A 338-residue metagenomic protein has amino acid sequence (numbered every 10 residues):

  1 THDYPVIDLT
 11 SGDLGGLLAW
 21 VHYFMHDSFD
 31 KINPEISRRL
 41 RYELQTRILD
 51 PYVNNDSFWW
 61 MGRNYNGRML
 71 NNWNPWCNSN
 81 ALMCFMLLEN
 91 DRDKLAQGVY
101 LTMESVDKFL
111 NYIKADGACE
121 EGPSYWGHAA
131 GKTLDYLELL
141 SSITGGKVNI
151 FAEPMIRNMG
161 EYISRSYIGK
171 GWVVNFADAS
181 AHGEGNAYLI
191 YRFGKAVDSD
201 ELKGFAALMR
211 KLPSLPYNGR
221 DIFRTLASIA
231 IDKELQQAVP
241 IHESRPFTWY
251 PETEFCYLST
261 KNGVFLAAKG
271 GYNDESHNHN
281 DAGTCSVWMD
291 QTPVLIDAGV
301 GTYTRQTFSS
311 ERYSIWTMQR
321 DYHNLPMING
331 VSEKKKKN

Functional and structural regions predicted by a protein language model:
H2-G122, K233-P240: Active-site lining segments of carbohydrate-active enzymes
L14, E275, H279, S314-M318: Short alpha-helix boundary/capping segments
L18-M25, E89, L137-T144, Y167-G171 (+2 more regions): A generic secondary-structure signal for well-formed alpha-helical elements
D93-Y100, S124, N149-I150, P154 (+1 more regions): Short, solvent-exposed positions on alpha-helices
I113-G122, T144-V148, D274-E275, R305 (+1 more regions): Short helix/strand-bridging catalytic loops that position acidic/His residues to coordinate divalent metals and engage
P123-G131: Amphipathic alpha-helical protein-interaction segments enriched in hydrophobic
A130-V294: Carbohydrate-active enzyme catalytic cores, enriched for enzymes that act on polyanionic acidic polysaccharides
A282-N338: Active-site rim segments in enzyme catalytic domains, especially the processed small/beta chain of N-terminal
